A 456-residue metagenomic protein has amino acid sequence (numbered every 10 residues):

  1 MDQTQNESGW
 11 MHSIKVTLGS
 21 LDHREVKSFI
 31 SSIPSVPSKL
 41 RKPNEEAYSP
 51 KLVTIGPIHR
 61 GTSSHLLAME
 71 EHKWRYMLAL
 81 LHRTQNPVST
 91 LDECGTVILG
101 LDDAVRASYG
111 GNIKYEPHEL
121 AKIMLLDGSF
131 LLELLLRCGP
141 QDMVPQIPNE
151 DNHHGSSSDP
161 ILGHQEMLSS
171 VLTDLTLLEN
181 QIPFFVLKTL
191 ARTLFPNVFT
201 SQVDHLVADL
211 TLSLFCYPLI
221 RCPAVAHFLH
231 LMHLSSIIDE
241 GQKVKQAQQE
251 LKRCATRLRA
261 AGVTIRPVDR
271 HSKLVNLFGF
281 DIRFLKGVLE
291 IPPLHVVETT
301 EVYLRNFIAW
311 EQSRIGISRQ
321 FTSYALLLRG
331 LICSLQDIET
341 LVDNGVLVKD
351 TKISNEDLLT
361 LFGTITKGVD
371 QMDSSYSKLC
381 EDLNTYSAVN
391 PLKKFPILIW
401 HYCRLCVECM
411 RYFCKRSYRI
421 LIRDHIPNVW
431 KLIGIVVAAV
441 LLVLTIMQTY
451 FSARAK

Functional and structural regions predicted by a protein language model:
M1-I433, F451-K456: Non-transmembrane
V436-I446: Hydrophobic alpha-helical cores of multi-pass transmembrane domains in eukaryotic membrane proteins
